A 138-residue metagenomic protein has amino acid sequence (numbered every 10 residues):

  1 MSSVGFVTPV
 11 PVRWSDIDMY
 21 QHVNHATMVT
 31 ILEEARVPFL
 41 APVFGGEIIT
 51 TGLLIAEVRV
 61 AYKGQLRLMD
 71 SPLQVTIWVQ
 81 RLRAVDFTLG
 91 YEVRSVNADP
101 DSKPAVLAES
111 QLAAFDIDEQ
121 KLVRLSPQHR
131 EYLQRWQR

Functional and structural regions predicted by a protein language model:
M1-E57, D116-R138: Hot-dog-fold acyl-thioester-processing enzymes
P9-P11, R59-A61, T76-Q80, E92 (+1 more regions): Residue-level recognition of well-ordered beta-strand positions that form the cores of beta-sheet-rich folds across
F39-F87, K103-A105: Hydrophobic beta-strand-centered segment that forms part of the acyl-chain substrate-binding groove
R67-M69, Q80-R138: HotDog/MaoC-like acyl-thioester-processing domains
